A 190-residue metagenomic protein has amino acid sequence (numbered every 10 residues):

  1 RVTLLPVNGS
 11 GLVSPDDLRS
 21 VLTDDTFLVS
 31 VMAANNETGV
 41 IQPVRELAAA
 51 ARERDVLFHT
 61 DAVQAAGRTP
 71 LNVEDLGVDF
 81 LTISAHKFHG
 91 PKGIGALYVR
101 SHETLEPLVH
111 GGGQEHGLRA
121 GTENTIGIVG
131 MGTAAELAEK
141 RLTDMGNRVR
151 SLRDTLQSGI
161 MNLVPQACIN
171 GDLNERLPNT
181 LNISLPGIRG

Functional and structural regions predicted by a protein language model:
R1-G190: Pyridoxal 5′-phosphate
